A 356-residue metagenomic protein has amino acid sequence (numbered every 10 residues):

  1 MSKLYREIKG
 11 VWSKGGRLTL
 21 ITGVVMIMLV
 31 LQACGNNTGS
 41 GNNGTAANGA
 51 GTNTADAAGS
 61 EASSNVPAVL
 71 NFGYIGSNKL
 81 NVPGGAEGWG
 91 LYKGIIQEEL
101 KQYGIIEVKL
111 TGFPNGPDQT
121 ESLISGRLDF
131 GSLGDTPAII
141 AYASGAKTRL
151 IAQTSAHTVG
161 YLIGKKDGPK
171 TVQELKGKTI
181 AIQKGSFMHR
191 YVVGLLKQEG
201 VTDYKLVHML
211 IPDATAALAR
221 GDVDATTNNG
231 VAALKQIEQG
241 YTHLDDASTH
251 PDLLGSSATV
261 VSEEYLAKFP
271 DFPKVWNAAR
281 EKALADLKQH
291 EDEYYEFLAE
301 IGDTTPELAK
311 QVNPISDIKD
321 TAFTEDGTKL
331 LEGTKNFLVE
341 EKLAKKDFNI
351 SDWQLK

Functional and structural regions predicted by a protein language model:
L29-A33: C-terminal motif of bacterial Sec signal peptides marking the signal peptidase cleavage site
G35-T38: Bacterial signal peptide processing site
S63-Y92: Extracytoplasmic "Venus flytrap"
V66-V69, E99-G112, R127-D129, K197-M209 (+2 more regions): A local structural motif
S77-N81, A267-L343: Secondary-structure end/capping motifs
P117-L128, A143-G145, K176, K197-Q198 (+2 more regions): Short helices/loops that flank or line small-molecule/ion binding pockets
T136, K205-L298: Pocket-lining segment of extracytoplasmic ligand-binding domains
G164-I180, Y265-D271: Flexible hinge/capping segments at coil-to-helix
